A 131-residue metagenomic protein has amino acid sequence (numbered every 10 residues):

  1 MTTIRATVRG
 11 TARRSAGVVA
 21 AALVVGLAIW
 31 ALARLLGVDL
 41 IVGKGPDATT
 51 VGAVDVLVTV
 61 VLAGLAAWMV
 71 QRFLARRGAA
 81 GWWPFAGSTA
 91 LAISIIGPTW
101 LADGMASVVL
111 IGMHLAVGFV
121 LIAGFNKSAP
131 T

Functional and structural regions predicted by a protein language model:
M1-A12: Short, Lys/Arg-rich, polar N-terminal cytosolic tail immediately upstream of the first transmembrane signal-anchor
A12-A20, L57-V61, P84-S88, V108-G112: Hydrophobic alpha-helical transmembrane segments
R14-V18, A116-T131: Membrane-water interface at the C-terminal end of transmembrane alpha helices
A21-W30, A63, A67, Q71 (+3 more regions): Alpha-helical transmembrane segments of multipass membrane proteins
A28-V58, I96-G112: Membrane interfacial helix motifs at helix-loop boundaries and amphipathic/re-entrant anchors
I29-G37, Q71, A75, F125-A129: Membrane-water interface at transmembrane helix exits
V42-G52, V70-R77, T131: Short juxtamembrane and helix-loop transition motifs at transmembrane-helix boundaries in membrane proteins
R72-A90: Internal alpha-helical transmembrane segments of multi-pass membrane proteins
